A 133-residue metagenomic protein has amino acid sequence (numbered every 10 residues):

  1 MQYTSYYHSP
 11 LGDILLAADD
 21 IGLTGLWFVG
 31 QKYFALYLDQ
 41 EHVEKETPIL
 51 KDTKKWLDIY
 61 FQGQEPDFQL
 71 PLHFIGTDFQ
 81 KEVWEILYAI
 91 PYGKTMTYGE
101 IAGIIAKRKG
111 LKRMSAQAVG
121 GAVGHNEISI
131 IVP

Functional and structural regions predicted by a protein language model:
M1-F68: Low-complexity, small/basic-enriched stretches that occur predominantly at protein N-termini or linker tails
Y3-D13, Q64-P133: Nucleic acid-binding interface residues in structured DNA/RNA-binding domains, emphasizing the DNA-engaging scaffolds
